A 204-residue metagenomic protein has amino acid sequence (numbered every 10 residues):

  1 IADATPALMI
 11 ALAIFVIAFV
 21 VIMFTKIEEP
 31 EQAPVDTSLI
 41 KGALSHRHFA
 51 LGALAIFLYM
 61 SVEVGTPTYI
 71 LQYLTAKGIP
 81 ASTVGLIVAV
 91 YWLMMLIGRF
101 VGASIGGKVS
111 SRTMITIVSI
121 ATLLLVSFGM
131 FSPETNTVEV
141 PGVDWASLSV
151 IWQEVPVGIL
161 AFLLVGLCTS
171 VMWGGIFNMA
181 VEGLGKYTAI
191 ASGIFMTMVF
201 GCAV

Functional and structural regions predicted by a protein language model:
D3-A4, P80-V88, E154, G158 (+1 more regions): Juxtamembrane helix-start elements in MFS-like secondary transporters
A7-A33: C-terminal membrane-cytosol helix-exit motif in multi-pass small-molecule transporters
I27-G52, A146-S149: Juxtamembrane intracellular "pre-TM" segments in multi-pass secondary transporters
G42-I97: Extracytoplasmic gate region of multi-pass secondary transporters
V88-W92, F162-L163, F195-M196: Short hydrophobic/aromatic, small-residue-rich stretches within specific transmembrane helices of secondary active
G98-S111, S132: Helix-to-loop junctions at the C-terminal end of transmembrane segments in multipass secondary transporters
S110-I176: C-terminal transmembrane helical hairpin of 12-TM major facilitator-type secondary transporters
T169-G193: Intracellular juxtamembrane helix-capping segments at the cytosolic ends of symmetry-related transmembrane helices
